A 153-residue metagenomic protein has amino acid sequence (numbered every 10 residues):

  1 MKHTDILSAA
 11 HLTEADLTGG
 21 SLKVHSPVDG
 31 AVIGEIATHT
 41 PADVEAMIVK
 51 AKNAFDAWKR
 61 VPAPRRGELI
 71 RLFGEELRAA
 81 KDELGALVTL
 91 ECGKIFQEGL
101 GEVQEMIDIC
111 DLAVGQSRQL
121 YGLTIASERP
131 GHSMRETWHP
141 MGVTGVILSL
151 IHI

Functional and structural regions predicted by a protein language model:
M1-I36, E68, L72, G122-I147: Terminal low-complexity tails and localization/encapsulation signals of metabolic enzymes
G34-Y121, G131: Glycine-rich loop-to-alpha-helix module at the N-terminal edge of alpha/beta enzyme cores
C92, L148-S149: A secondary-structure boundary/capping signal
I151-I153: Conserved small/polar residues in nucleotide/adenosyl-binding loops
